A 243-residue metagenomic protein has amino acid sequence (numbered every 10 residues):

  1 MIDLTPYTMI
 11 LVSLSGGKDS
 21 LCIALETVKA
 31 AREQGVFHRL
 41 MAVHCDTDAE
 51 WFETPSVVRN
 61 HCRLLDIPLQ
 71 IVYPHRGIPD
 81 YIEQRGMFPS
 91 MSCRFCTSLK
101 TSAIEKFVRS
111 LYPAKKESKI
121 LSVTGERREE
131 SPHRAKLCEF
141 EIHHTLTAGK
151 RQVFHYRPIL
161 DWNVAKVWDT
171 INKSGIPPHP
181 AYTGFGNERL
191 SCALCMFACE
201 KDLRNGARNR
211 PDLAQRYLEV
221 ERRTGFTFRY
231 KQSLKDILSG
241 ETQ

Functional and structural regions predicted by a protein language model:
M1-Q243: Nucleotide-activated chemistry modules centered on ATP-dependent adenylation/adenylyltransferase
